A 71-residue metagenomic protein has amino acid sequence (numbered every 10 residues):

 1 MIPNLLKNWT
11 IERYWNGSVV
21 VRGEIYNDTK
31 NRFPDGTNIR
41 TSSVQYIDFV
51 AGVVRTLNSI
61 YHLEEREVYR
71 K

Functional and structural regions predicted by a protein language model:
M1, N16-G17, I47-G52: Generic structural signal for short, solvent-exposed loop/turn connectors between secondary structure elements
M1-I2, S59: Terminal low-complexity, poorly structured segments
I2-R32: N-terminal acidic leader/helix
S18, S42-S43, S59: Generic serine detector
E24-R55: Acidic, low-complexity, intrinsically disordered interaction modules
Y46-K71: Short, compact, well-ordered microdomains
